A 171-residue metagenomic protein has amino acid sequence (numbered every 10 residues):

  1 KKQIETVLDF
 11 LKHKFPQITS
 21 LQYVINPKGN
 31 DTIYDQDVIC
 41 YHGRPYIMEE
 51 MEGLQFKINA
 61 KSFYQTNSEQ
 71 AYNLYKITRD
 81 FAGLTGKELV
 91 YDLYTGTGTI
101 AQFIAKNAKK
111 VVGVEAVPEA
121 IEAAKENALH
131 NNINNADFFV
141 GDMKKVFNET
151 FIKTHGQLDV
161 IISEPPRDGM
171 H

Functional and structural regions predicted by a protein language model:
K2-H171: Rossmann-like S-adenosyl-L-methionine
